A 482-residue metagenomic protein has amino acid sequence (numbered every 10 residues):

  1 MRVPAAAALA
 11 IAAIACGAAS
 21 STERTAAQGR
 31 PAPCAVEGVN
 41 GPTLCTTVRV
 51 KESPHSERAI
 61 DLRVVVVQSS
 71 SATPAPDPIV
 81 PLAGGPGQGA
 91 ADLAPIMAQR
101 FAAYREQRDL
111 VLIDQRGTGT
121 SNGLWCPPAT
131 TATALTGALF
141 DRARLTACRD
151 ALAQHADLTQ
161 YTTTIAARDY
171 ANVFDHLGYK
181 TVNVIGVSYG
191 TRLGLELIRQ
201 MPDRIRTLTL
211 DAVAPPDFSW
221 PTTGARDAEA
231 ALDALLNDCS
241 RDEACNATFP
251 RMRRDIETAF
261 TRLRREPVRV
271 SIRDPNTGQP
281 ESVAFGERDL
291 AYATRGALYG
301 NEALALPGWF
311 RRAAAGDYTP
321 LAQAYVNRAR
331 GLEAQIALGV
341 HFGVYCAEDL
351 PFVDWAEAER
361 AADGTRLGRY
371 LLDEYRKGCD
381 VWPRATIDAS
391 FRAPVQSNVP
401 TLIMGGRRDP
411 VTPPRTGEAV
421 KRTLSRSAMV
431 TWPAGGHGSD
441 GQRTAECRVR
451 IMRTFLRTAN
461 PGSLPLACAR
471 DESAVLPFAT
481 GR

Functional and structural regions predicted by a protein language model:
M1-P4: Positively charged n-region of N-terminal signal peptides that target proteins for export
A6-A15: Bacterial N-terminal signal peptides
G17-S20: Bacterial signal peptide processing site
T22-D289, G343-R482: Gly/Pro-rich cap/lid or specificity-loop segments adjacent to the active site
V283-R311: P-loop NTPase catalytic cores that bind/hydrolyze ATP
L304, F310, A314-Q323: Non-catalytic, charge-rich alpha-helical accessory subdomains
Y318-A356: Long, low-complexity segments enriched in small/aliphatic residues
